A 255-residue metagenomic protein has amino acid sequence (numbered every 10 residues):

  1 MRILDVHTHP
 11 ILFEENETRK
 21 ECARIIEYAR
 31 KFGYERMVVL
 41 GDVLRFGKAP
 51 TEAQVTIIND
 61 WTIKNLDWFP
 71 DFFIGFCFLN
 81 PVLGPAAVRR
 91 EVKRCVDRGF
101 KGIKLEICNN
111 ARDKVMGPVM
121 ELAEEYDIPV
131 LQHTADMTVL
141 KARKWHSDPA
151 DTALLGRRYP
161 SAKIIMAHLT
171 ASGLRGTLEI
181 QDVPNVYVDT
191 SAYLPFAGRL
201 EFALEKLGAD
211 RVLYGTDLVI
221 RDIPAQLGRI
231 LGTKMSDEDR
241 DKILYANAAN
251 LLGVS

Functional and structural regions predicted by a protein language model:
M1-V6, P10, T18-M37, A209-R211 (+1 more regions): Mid-to-C-terminal alpha-helical segments outside catalytic/metal-binding sites
I3-F13, V130-A135: Histidine-centered catalytic micro-motifs
I3-V6, V38-G41, F76-F78, K104 (+3 more regions): Active-site neighborhood of phospho(di)ester-bond hydrolases with catalytic His/Asp-centered motifs
H7, A29, T62, L66 (+8 more regions): Conserved, mostly hydrophobic/aromatic
I11-E14, L44-G47, P81-G84, N110-R112 (+4 more regions): Active-site environment of divalent metal-dependent phosphoester hydrolases
E15-T18, L44-T56, V139-H146: Short, flexible/disordered intra-domain loops and linkers
R36, E52-T138: Active-site gating/metal-coordination segments in enzymes
K101-G102, M116-L213: Catalytic pocket-lining loop regions of alpha/beta-barrel enzymes, especially the amidohydrolase/enolase/GH5 lineages
